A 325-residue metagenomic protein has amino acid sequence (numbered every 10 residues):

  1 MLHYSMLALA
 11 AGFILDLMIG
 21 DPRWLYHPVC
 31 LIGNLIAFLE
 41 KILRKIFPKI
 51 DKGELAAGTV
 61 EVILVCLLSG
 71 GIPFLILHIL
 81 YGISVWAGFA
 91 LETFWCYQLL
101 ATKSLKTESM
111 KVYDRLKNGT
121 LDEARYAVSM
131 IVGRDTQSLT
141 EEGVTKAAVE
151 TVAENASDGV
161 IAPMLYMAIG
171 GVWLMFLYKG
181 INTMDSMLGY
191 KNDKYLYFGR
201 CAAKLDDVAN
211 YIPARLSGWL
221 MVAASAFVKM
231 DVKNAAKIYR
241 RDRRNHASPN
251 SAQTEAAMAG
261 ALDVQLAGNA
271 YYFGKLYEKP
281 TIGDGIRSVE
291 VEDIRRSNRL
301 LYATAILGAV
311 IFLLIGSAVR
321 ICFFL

Functional and structural regions predicted by a protein language model:
M1-L177, I181, G189-L325: Hydrophobic alpha-helical transmembrane segments
